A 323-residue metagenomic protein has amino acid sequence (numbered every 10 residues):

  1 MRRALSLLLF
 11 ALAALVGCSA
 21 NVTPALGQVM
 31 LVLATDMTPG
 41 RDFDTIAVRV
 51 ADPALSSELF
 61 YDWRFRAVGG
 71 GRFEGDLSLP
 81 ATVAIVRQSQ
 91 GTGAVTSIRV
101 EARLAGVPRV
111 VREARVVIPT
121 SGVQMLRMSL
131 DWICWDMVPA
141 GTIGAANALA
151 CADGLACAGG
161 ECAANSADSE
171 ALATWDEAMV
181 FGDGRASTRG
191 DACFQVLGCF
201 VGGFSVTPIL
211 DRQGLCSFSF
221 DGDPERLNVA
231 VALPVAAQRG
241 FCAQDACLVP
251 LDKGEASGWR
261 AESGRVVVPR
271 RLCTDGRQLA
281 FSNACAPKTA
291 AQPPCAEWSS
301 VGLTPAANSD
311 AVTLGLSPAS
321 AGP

Functional and structural regions predicted by a protein language model:
M1-P323: Signals and flexible motifs at protein termini associated with secretion
